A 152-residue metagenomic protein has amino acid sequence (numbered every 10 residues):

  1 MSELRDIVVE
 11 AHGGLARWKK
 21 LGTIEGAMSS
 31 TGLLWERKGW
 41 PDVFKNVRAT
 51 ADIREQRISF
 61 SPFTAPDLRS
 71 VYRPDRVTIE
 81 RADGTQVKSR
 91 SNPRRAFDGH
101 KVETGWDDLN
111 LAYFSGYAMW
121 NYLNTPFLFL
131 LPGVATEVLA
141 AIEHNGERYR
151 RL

Functional and structural regions predicted by a protein language model:
M1-A11: N-terminal domain-onset segments
E3, R81-R150: Flexible, processing/modification-adjacent segments and terminal tails in exported/periplasmic/extracellular proteins
E10-K88, A135-V138: N-terminal mature ectodomain segment of secretory-pathway/periplasmic proteins
G26-M28, R148-L152: A short hydrophobic beta-strand element
